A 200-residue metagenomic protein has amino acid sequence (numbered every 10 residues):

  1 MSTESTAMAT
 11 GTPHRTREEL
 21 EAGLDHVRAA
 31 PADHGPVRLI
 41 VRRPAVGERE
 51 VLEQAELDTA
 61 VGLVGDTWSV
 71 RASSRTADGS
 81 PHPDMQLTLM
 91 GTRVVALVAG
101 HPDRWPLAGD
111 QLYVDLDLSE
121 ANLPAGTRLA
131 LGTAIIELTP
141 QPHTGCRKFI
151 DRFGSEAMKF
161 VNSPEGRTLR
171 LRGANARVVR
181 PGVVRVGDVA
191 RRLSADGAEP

Functional and structural regions predicted by a protein language model:
S2-P200: Metal-cofactor-dependent catalytic cores
